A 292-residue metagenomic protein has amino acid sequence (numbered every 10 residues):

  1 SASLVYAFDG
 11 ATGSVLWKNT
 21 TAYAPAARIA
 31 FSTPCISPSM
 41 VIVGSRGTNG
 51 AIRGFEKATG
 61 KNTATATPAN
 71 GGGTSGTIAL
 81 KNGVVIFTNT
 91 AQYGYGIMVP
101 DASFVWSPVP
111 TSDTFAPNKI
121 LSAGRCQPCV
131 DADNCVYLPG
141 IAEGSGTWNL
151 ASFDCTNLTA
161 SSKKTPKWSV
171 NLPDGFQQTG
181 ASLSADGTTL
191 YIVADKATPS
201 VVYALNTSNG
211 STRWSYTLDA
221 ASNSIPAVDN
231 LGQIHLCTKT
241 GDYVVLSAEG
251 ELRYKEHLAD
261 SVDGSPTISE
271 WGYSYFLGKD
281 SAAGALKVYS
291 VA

Functional and structural regions predicted by a protein language model:
S1-F31, C35-S75, A79-A292: Extracytoplasmic/lumenal domain signature
